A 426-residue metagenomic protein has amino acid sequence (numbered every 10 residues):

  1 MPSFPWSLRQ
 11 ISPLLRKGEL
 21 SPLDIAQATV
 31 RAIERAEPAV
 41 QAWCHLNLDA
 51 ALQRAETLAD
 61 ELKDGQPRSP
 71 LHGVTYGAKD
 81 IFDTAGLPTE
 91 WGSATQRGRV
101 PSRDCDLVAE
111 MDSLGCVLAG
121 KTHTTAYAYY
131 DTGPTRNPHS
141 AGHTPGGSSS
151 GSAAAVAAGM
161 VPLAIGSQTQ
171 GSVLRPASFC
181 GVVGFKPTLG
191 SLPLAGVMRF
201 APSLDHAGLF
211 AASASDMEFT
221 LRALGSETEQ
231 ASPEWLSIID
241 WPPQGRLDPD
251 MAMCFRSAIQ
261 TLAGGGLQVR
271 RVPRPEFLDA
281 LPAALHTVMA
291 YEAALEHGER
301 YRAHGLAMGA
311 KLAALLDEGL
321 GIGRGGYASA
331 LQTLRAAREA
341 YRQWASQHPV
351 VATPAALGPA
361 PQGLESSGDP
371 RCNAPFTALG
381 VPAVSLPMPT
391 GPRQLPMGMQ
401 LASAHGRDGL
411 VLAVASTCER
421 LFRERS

Functional and structural regions predicted by a protein language model:
M1-L52, G264-G266, S426: An N-terminal boundary/leader segment
G18, T29, G73, K79 (+5 more regions): Glycine-rich, small-residue loops and helix-cap segments that act as flexible hinges at active-site edges
P22-A26, E56, D60, D250-P273 (+3 more regions): Acyltransferase
L48-L71, A78, R97-S102, M111 (+1 more regions): Flexible, acidic active-site loops/lids enriched in D/E/S/T/G that coordinate Mg2+ and/or position polar
E61, P67-E90, V117-A119, H123-T124: Conserved small-residue hinge/capping positions at short loops/turns that sit at secondary-structure boundaries within
G73, H206, R222-A284, G321 (+1 more regions): Gly/Ser-rich, acidic/histidine-flanked active-site/gating loops
A85-G98, A158, I165: DPxDG-like acidic metal-binding loop motif
R103-L221, P382-M388, R393-G398: Short glycine/serine-rich loop segments
